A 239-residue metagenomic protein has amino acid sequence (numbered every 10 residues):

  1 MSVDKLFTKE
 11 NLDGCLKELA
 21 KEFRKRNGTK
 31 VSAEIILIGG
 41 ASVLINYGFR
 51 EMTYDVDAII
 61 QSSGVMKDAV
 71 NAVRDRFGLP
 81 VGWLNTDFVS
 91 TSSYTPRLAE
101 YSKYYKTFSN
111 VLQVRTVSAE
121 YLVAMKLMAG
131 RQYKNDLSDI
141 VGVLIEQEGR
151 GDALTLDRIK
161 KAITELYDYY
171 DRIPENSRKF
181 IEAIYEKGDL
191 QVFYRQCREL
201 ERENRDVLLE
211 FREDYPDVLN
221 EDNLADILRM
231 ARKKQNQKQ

Functional and structural regions predicted by a protein language model:
M1-Q239: Compositionally biased terminal segments of proteins
